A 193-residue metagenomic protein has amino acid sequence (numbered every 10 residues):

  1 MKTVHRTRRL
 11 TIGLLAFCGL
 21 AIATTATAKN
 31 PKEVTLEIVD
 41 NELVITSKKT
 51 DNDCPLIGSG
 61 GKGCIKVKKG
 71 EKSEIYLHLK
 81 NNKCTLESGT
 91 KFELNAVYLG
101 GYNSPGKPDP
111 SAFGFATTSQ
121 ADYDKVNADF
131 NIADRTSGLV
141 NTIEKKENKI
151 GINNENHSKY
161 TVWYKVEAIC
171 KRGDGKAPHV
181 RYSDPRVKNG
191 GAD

Functional and structural regions predicted by a protein language model:
K2-L14: Bacterial N-terminal signal peptides that target proteins for export
A26-T27: Signal peptide cleavage region of secreted peptide precursors
N30-K69: N-terminal edge beta-strand
I65-S88: Beta-strand cores of secreted/periplasmic/IMS beta-sandwich domains, seen most often in copper-related folds
E74, L86-Q120: Extended low-complexity, serine/threonine- and proline-enriched intrinsically disordered segments
D122-D193: Extracellular/periplasmic metallocenter environments
